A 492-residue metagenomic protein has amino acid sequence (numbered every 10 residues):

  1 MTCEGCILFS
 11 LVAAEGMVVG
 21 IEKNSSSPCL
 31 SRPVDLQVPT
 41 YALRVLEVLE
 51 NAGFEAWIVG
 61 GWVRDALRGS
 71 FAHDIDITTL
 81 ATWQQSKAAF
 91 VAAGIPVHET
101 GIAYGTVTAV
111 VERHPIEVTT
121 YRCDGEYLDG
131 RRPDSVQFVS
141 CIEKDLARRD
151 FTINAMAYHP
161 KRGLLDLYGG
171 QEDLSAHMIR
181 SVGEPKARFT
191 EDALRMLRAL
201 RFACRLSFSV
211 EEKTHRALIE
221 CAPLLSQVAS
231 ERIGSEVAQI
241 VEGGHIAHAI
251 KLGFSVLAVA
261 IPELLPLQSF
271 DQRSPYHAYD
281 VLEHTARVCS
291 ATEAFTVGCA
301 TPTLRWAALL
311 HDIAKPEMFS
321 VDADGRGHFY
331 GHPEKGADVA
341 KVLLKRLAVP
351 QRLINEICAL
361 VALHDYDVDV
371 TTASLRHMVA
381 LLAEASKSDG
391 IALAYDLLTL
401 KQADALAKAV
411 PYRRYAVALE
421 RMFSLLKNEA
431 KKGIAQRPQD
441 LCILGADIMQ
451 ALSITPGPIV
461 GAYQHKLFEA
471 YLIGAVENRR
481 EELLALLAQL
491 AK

Functional and structural regions predicted by a protein language model:
T2-K492: Catalytic cores of the polymerase beta-like nucleotidyltransferase superfamily and closely associated nucleotide
